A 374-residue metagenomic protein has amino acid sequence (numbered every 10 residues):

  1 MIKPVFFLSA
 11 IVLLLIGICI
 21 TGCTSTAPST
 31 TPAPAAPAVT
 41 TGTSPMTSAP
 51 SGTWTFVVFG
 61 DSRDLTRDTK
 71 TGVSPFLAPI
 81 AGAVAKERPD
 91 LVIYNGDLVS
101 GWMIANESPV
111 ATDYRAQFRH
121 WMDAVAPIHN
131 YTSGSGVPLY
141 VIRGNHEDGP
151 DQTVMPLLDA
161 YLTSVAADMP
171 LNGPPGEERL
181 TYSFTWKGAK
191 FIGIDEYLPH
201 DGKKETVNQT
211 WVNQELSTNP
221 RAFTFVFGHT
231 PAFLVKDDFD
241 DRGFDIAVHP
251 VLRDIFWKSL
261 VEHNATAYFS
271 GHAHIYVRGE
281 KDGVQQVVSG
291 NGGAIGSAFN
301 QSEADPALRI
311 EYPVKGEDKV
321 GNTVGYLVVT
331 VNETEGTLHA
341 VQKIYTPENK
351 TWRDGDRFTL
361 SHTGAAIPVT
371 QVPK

Functional and structural regions predicted by a protein language model:
M1-S9: Bacterial N-terminal signal peptides that target proteins for export
S9-T21: Bacterial N-terminal signal peptides
T24-S25: Bacterial signal peptide processing site
T31-Y114: N-terminal active-site segment of His-dependent metallophosphoesterases
G42, M103-T224, D238-V251, I255-A267 (+2 more regions): Extended active-site neighborhood of metal-dependent phosphoesterases/phosphodiesterases
D61, G96-D97, G144-N145, H229 (+1 more regions): Active-site glycine-centered loops adjacent to acidic/histidine catalytic or metal-binding residues that shape
N95, V99, N219-D237: Short acidic, glycine-rich surface-loop motifs adjacent to enzyme active sites
Y312-K374: A short C-terminal boundary segment appended to hydrolase-like catalytic domains
